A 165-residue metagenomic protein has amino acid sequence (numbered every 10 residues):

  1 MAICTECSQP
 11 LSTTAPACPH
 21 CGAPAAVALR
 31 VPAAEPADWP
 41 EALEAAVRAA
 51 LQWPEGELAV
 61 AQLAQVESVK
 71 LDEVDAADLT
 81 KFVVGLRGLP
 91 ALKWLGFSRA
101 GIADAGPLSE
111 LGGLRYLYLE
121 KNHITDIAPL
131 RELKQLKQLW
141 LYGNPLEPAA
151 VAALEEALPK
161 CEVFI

Functional and structural regions predicted by a protein language model:
M1-T5: Short Cys/His-rich Zn2+-coordinating modules
E6, P10-G96, G101, P107 (+2 more regions): N-terminal capping/linker segments that flank leucine-rich repeat
Y118: Glycine-rich active-site/cofactor-binding loop and its immediate structural neighborhood
T125: Acidic, glycine-rich calcium-binding repeat modules characteristic of RTX/beta-roll and related beta-solenoid repeat
